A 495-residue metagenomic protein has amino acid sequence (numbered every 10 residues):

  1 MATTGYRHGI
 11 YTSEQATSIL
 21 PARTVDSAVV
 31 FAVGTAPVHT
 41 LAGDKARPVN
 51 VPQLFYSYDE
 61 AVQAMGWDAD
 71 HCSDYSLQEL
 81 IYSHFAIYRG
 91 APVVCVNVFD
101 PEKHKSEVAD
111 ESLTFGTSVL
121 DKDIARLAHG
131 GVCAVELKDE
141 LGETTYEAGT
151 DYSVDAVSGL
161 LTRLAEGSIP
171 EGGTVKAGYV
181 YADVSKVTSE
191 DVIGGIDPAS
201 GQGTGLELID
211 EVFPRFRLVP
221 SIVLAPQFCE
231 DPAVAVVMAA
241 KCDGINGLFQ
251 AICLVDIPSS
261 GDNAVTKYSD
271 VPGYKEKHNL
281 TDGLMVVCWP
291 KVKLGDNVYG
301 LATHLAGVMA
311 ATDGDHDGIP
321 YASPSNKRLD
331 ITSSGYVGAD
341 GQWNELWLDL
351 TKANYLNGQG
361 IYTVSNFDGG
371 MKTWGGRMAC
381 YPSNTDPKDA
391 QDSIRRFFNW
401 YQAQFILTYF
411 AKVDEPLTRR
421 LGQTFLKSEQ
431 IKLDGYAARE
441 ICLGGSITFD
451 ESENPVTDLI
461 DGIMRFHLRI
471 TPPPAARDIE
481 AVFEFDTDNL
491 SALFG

Functional and structural regions predicted by a protein language model:
A2-D59, G66-S106, D123, A128 (+4 more regions): A glycine- and small-residue-enriched flexible loop/hinge signal that marks low-structured segments
V93, K103-E111, F115, V157 (+2 more regions): Compositionally biased, low-complexity/repeat regions
D110-H129: Surface-exposed beta-strand/loop patches in extracellular or lumenal glycoproteins
G131, L218-V219, I441-L443: Short loop/turn motifs at secondary-structure junctions
E136-L137, L141-D191: Surface-exposed interaction regions enriched in Ser/Thr/Asp/Glu that occur as long low-complexity tracts or repetitive
D151-L160, P258-S259, V292-L294, N454-G462: Short, ordered beta-strand-loop transition motifs
Y274-K277, Y299, H304-G307, K427-F449 (+2 more regions): Sequence/fold signature of self-assembling virion shell proteins
K388-S452: Acidic, low-complexity glycine/serine/threonine-rich segments
